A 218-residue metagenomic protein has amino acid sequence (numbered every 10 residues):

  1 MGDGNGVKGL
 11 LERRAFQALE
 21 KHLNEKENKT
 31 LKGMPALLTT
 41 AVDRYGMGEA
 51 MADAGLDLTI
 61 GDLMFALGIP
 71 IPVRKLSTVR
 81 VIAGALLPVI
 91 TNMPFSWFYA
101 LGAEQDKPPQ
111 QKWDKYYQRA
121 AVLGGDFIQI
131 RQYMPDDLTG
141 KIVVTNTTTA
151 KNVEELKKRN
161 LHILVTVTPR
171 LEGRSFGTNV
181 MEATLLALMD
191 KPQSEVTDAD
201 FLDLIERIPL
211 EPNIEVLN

Functional and structural regions predicted by a protein language model:
M1-D200: Conserved mixed alpha/beta catalytic, RNA-binding, or beta-rich assembly cores of soluble enzyme, regulatory
M189-N218: N-terminal charge/polar-biased segments
